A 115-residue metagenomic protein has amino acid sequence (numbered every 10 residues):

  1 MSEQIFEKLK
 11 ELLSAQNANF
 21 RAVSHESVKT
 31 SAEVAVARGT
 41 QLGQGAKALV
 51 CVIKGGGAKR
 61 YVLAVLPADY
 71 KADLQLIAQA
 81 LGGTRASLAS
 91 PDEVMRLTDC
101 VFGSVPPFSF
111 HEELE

Functional and structural regions predicted by a protein language model:
M1-E115: Extended, low-hydrophobicity, polar/charged segments
